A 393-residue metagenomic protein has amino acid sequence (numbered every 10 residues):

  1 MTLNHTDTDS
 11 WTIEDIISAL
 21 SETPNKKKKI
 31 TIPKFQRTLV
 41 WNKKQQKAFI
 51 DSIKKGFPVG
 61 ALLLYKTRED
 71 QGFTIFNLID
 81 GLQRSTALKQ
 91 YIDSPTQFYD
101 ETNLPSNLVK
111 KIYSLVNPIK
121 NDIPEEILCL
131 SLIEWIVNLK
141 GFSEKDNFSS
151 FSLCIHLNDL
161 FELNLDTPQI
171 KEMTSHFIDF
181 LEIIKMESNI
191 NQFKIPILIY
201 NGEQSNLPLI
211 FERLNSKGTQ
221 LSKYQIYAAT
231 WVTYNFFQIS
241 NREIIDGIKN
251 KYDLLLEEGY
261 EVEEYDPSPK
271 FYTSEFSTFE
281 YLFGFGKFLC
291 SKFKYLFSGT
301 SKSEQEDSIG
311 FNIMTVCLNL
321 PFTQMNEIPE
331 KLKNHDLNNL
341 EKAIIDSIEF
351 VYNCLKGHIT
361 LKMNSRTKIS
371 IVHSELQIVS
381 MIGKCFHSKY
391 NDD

Functional and structural regions predicted by a protein language model:
M1-T2, D307: Long, contiguous juxta-domain segments that are non-catalytic but functionally important
L3-E14, S18, K34-K287: Basic- and aromatic-enriched surface patches that contact anionic nucleotides/nucleic acids
T12-K28, E182-E187, C317-M325, E349-N353 (+1 more regions): Short, compositionally biased low-complexity segments
N25-K26, K54, P58, Q83 (+2 more regions): Solvent-exposed aromatic/hydrophobic patches embedded in short alpha-helical segments
K27-P33, L361: Short glycine/proline-rich turn/loop motifs
F285-D393: A cross-family structural signal marking well-folded subdomains
